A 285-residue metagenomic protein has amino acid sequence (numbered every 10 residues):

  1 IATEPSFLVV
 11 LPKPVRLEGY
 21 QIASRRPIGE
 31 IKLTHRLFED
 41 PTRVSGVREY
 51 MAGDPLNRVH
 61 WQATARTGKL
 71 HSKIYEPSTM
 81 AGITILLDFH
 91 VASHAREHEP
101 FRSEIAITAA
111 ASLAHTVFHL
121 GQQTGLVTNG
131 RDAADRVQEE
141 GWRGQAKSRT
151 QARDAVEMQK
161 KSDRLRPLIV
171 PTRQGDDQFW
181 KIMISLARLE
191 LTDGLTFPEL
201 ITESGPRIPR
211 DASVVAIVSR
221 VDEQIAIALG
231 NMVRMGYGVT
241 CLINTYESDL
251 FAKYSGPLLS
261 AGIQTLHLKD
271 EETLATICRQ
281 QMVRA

Functional and structural regions predicted by a protein language model:
I1-S148, S213-I217, A228-N231, M235 (+1 more regions): An amphipathic, basic-hydrophobic helix/alpha-beta surface used to engage anionic, phosphate-rich ligands or surfaces
G19-Q21, A155, I182-L189: Short, Φ-rich (hydrophobic/aromatic) sequence segments
R43, N57, T79, G175-I182 (+3 more regions): Alpha-helical structural motif
H90-H98, D163-V170, I182-A187: Short, flexible active-site loops
R96-E99, S103, T172, G194 (+1 more regions): Conserved phosphate/pyrophosphate-binding and hydrolysis machinery centered on Walker-type P-loop NTPases, extending
I105, A109-S112, R164, Q178-A187 (+1 more regions): Non-catalytic alpha-helical scaffold/packing segments enriched in small hydrophobic residues
A106, D132-V137, G141-W180: Small-residue-rich helix-loop
I169, M183-A285: Von Willebrand factor type A / integrin I
